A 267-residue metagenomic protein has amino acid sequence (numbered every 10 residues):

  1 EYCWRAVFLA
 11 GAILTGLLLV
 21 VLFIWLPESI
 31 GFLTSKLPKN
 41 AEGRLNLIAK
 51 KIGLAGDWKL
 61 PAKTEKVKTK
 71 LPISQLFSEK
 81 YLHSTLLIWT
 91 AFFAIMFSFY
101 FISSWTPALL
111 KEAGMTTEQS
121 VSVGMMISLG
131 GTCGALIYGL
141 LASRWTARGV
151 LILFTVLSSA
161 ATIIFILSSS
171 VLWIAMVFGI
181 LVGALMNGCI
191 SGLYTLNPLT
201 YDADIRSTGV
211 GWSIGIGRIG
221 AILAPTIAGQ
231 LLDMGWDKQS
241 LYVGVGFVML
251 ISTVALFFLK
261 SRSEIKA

Functional and structural regions predicted by a protein language model:
E1-A12, L232-F247: A membrane-interface helix-boundary motif in multi-pass transporters
E1-Y2, L110-K111, L141-A142, A228-W236: Interfacial helix-cap and linker-helix signal at transmembrane-aqueous boundaries of multi-pass secondary transporters
Y2-C3, L167-V177: Helix-loop junctions at membrane interfaces in 12-TM secondary transporters
W4-K66, V254-A267: Central mid-sequence intracellular linker of multi-pass
F77-A135: Extracytoplasmic gate region of multi-pass secondary transporters
L136-T146: Helix-to-loop junctions at the C-terminal end of transmembrane segments in multipass secondary transporters
G149-I164: Structural signature of the two symmetry-related core transmembrane helices
G188-Y201: Intracellular juxtamembrane helix-capping segments at the cytosolic ends of symmetry-related transmembrane helices
